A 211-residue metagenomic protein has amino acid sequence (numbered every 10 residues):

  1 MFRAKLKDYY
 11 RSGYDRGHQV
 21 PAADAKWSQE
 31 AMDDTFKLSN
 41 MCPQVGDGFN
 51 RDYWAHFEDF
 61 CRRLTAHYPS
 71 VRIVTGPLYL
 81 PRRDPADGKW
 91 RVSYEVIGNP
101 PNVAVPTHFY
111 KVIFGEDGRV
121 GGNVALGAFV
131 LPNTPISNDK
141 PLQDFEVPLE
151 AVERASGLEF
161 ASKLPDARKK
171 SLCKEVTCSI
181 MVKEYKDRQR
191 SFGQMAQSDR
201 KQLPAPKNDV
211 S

Functional and structural regions predicted by a protein language model:
M1-S211: Domain-level detector of nuclease and nuclease-like folds in predominantly extracellular/periplasmic contexts
